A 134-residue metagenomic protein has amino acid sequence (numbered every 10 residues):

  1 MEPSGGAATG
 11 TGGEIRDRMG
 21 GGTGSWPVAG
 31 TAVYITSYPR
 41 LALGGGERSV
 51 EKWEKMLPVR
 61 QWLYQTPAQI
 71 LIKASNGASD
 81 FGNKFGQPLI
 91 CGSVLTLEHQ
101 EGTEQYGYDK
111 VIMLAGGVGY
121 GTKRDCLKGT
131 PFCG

Functional and structural regions predicted by a protein language model:
M1-C133: Glycine/proline-enriched, intrinsically flexible loops and inter-domain linkers
